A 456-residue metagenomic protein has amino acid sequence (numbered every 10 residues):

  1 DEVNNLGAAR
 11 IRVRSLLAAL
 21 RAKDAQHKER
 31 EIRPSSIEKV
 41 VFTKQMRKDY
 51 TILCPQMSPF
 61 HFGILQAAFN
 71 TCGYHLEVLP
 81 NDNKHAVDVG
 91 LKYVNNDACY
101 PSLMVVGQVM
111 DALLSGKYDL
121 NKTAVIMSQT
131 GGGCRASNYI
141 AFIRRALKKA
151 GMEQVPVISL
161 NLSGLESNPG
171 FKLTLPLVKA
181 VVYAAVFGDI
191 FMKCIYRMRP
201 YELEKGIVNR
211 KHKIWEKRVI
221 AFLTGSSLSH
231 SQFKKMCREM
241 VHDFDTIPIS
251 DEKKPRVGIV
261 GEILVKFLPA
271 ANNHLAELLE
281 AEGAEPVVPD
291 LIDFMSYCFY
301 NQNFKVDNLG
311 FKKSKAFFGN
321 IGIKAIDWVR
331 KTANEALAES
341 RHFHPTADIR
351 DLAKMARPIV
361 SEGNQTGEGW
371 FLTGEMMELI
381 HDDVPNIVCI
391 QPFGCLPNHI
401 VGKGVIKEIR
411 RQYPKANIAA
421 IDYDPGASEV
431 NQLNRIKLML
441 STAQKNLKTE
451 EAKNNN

Functional and structural regions predicted by a protein language model:
D1-N456: An N-terminal assembly and electron-transfer interface module characteristic of large anaerobic redox and radical
